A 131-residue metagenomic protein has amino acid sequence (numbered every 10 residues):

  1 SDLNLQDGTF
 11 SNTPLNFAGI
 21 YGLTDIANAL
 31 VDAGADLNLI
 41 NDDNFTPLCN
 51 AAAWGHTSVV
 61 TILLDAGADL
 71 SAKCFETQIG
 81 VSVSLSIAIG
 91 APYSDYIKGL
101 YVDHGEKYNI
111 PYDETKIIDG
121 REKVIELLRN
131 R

Functional and structural regions predicted by a protein language model:
Q6-G8, I40, K73: Ankyrin-repeat boundary/linker signal
F10-S11, N44, T77-V81: Start-of-repeat signature of ankyrin repeats
L15-A18, A27-L30, L37, P47-A51 (+1 more regions): Hydrophobic packing within well-folded, soluble alpha/beta domains
F17-L23, N50-H56, V83-S94: Ankyrin repeat A-helix N-terminal signature
L23-V31, H56-L64, Y93-V102, R121-R129: Ankyrin repeat structural motif
G105-R131: Terminal, low-structured helical/coil segments at or just beyond the last alpha-helical repeat
